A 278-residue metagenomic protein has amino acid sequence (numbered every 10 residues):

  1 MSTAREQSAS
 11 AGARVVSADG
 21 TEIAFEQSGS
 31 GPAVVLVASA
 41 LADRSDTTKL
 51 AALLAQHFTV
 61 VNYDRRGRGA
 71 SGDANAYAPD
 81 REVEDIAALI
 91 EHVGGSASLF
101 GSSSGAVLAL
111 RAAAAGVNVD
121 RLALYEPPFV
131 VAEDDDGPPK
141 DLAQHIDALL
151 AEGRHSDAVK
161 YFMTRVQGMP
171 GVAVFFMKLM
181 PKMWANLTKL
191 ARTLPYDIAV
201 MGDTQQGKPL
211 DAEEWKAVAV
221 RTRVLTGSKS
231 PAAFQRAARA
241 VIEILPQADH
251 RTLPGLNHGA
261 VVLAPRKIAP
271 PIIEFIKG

Functional and structural regions predicted by a protein language model:
S8, R14-G72: Conserved HGGG/HGGXW glycine-rich cap/lid loop of the alpha/beta-hydrolase fold
D46-T47, S71-A76, D134, Q235-R236: Conserved catalytic-core motifs of eukaryotic protein kinase domains, centered on the activation segment
K49-A52, V61-F100, P270: Active-site loop/oxyanion-hole signature of alpha/beta-hydrolase fold enzymes
D64-R68, P128, P254-L256: Short beta-to-alpha linker loops that shape the active-site pocket of alpha/beta-hydrolase fold enzymes
S96-D135: Conserved hydrolase catalytic core segment
P127, V131-A185, Y196-G202: Helix-rich cap/lid subdomain of alpha/beta-hydrolase
N186-E243, D249-T252: Conserved serine/cysteine hydrolase catalytic core
P246-G278: Catalytic active-site module of serine/aspartate enzymes centered on a nucleophile-bearing elbow/loop
